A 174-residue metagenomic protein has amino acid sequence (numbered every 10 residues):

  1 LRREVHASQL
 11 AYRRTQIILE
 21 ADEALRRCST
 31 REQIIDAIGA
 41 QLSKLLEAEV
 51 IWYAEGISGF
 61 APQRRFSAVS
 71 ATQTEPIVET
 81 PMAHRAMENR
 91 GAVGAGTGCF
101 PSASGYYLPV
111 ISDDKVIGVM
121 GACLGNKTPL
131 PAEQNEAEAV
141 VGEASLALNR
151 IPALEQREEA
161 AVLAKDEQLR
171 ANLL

Functional and structural regions predicted by a protein language model:
L1-A24, A147-D166, R170: Signal-transmission linkers at sensory-effector interfaces
E20-E159: GAF sensory domains
